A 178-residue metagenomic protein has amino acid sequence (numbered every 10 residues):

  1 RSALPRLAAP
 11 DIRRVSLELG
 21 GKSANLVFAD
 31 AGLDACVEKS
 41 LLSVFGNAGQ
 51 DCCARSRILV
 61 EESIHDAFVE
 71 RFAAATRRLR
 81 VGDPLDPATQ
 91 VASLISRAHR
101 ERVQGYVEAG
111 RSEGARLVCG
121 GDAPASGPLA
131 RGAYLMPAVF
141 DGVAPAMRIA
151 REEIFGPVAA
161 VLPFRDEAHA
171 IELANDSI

Functional and structural regions predicted by a protein language model:
R1-A144, D166-A168, E172-N175: ALDH superfamily catalytic-core signature
A150: Short, solvent-exposed loop/beta-turn-alpha elements that line the ligand-binding surface or hinge of extracytoplasmic
E153-I154: Short, surface-exposed loop/turn microsegments at beta-strand edges and helix-strand junctions
P157: Glycine-rich nucleotide-phosphate-binding loops and adjacent flexible coil segments
A160-L162: Active-site donor-binding acidic/aromatic loop of nucleotide-activated sugar and phosphosugar transferases involved
